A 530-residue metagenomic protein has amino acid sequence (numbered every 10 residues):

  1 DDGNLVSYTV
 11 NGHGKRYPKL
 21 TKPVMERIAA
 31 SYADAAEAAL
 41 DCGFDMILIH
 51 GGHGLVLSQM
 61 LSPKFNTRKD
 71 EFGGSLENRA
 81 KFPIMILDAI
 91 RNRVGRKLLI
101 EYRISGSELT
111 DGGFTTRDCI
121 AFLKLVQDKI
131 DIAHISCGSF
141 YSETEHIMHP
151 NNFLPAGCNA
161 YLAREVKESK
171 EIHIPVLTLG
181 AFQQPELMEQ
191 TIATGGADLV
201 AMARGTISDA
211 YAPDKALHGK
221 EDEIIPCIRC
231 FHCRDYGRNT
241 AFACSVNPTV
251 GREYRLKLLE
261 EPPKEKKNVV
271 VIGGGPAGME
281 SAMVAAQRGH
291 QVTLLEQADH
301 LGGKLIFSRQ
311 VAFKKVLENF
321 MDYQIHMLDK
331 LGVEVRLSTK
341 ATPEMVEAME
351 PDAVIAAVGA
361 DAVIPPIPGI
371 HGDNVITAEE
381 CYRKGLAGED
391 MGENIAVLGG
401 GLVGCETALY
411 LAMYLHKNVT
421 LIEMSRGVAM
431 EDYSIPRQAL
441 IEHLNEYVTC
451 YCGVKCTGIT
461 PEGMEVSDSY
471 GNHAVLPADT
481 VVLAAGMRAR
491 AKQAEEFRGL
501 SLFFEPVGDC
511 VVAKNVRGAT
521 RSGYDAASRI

Functional and structural regions predicted by a protein language model:
D1-I272, P276, E280-V292, V363 (+1 more regions): Flavin-dependent oxidoreductase catalytic cores
F44, I130, A197, L328 (+3 more regions): Local beta-strand N-terminus motif with an aromatic residue
I49, H134-I135, M202, A356-A357 (+2 more regions): Redox-cofactor binding/interface segments in oxidoreductases and associated redox assembly factors
G51-G54, N66, G138, G205 (+6 more regions): Short, ordered loop/turn segments at secondary-structure junctions
I172, G196, L328-V335, H371-N374 (+2 more regions): A short helix-to-beta-strand connector/capping loop
P263-L295, R336-E350, A357-H371, E379-D432 (+2 more regions): Rossmann-like dinucleotide/flavin-binding elements
Q291-L331, A408-V454, V511: Rossmann-like dinucleotide-binding cores of NAD(P)H-dependent redox enzymes
M321, L337-K340, T377-E379, C452-V454 (+2 more regions): Short loop/edge segments at beta-strand edges and connector loops that shape dinucleotide/nucleotide cofactor-binding
